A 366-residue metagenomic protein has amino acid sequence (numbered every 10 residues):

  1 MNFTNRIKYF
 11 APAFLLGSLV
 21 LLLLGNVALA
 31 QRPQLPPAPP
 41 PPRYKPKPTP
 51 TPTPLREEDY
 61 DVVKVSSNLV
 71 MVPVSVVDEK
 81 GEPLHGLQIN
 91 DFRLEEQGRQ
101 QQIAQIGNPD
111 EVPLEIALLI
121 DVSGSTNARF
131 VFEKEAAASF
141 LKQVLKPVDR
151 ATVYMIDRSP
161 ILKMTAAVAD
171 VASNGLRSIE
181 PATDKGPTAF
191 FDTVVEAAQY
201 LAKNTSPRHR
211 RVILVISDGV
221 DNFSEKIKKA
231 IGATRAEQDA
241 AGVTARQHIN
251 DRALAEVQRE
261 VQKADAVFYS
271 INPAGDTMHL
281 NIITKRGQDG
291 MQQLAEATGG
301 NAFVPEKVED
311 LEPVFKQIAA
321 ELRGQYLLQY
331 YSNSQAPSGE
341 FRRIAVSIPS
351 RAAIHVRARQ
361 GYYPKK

Functional and structural regions predicted by a protein language model:
M1-P12: N-terminal secretory signal peptides that target proteins for export/translocation
I7, L22-L35: Long, contiguous interaction/targeting segments characteristic of exported/extracellular or secretory-pathway proteins
A13-G25: Bacterial N-terminal signal peptides
L29-K366: Scaffold/interface architecture of coatomer-like assemblies
